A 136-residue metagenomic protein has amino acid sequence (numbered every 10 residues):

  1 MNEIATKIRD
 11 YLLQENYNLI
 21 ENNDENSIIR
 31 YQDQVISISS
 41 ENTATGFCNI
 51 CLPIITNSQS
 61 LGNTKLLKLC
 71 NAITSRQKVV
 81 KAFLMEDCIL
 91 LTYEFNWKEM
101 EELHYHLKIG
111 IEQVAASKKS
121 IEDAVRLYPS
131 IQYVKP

Functional and structural regions predicted by a protein language model:
M1-S37, S75-V79, F83-L84: Charge-rich, low-complexity N-terminal segments
N26-I28, T45-C48, I89: Hydrophobic residues embedded in beta-strands of well-ordered beta-sheets
Q32-G62: Long, continuous compositionally biased terminal/linker segments
E41-F47, H104-A115: Extended Gly/Ser/Thr-rich low-complexity repeat segments, especially those forming or decorating extracellular
C51-T92: Short, internal acidic amphipathic alpha-helical interface segments that mediate docking to partner proteins
L84-I109, E122-D123: Well-ordered alpha/beta subsegment
A116-V125: Long, charge-dense
V125-P136: Short, highly charged C-terminal tails/helix-capping segments
